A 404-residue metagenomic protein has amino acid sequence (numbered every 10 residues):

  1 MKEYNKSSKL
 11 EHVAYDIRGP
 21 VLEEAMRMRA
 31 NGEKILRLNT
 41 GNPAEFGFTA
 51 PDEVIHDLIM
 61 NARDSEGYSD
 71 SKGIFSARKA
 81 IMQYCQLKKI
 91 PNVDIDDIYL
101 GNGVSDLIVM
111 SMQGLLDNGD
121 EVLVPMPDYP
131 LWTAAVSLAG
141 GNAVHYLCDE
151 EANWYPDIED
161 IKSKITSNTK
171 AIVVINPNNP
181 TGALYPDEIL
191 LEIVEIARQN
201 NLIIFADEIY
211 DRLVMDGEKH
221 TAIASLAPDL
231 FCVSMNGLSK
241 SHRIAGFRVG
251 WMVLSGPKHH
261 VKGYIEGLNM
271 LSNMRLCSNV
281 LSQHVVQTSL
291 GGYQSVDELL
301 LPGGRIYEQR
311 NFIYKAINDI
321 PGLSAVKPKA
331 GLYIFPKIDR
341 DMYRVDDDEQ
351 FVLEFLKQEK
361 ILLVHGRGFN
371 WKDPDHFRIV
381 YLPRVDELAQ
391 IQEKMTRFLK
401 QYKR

Functional and structural regions predicted by a protein language model:
K2-K6, E11-G103, M110, S289-G292 (+1 more regions): N-terminal small-domain helix-loop-helix segment of the aminotransferase-like
N31, A139, Q199-N200, L230 (+2 more regions): Helix C-cap/helix->beta junction micro-motif
L87, K162-S163, R344-D346, E354-L363 (+1 more regions): PLP-dependent enzyme catalytic core of the Aspartate aminotransferase-like
G114-V136: Conserved PLP-anchoring active-site segment centered on the Schiff-base-forming lysine
L138-V144: A short helix-loop-beta submotif of the ANL/AMP-binding
V144, D149-H220: Active-site phosphate-binding strand-loop segment of PLP-dependent enzymes
S225-G304, Y314-K315, L399: Conserved core segment of the aminotransferase class I/II
Q287, G303-I317, A325-D339, D373: Conserved glycine-rich beta-strand-loop-beta hairpin in the small C-terminal domain of fold type I
